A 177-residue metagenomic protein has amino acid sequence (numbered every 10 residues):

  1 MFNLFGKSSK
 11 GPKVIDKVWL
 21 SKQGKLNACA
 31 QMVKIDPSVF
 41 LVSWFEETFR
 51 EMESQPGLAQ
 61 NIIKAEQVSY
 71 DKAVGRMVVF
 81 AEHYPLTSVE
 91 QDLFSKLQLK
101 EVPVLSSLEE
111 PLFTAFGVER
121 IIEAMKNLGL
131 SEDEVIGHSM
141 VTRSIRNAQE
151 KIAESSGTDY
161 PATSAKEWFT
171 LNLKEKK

Functional and structural regions predicted by a protein language model:
M1-P12, W44-E53: Short, compositionally biased "basic patch" segments
S8-S43: Conserved interdomain hinge at the start of the Helicase C-terminal
L20, G24, F116-E119, I136-R143: Alpha-helix boundary/N-cap detector
M32-M52, G137-R143: Conserved strand-helix element at the start of the C-terminal RecA-like helicase core
L41-W44, V78-E82, V104-S107: Conserved beta-strand segments of the P-loop GTPase G domain that flank and frequently precede/overlap
E47-K100: SF2 helicase motor core recognition
P85, V89-G137: Conserved segment of the helicase C-terminal RecA-like domain
E123-K177: Non-catalytic, charged low-complexity extensions flanking SF2 helicase motor domains
